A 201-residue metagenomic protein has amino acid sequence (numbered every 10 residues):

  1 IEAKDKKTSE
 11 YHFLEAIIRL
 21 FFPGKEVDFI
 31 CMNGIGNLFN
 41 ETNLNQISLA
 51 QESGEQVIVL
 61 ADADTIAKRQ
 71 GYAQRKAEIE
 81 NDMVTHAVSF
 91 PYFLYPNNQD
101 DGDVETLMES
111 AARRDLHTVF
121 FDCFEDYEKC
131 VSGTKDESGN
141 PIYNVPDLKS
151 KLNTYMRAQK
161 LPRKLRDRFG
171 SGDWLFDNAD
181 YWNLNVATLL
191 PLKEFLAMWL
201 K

Functional and structural regions predicted by a protein language model:
I1-I58: RecA-like P-loop NTPase motor core
K6-F13, I17, L44-Q51, K149-K201: Nucleic-acid enzyme cleavage-core boundary/entry regions
K6-T8, D64-K68: Short acidic, S/G/P-rich loop/turn micro-motifs used as interaction or catalytic elements
I17-F22, I79-V84, A112, L196-L200: Hydrophobic, Leu/Ile/Phe/Ala-enriched alpha-helical segments that form helix-helix packing faces
L20-G24, S89, P162: Short coil/loop linkers at secondary-structure junctions
I35-E41, N97-V104, W174: A short acidic, often aromatic-flanked loop/helix-cap motif at beta-alpha or helix-coil junctions that lines enzyme
V59-A61, L94: Structural beta-sheet core signal
I66-L161: Activity-critical C-terminal alpha-helical subdomain
